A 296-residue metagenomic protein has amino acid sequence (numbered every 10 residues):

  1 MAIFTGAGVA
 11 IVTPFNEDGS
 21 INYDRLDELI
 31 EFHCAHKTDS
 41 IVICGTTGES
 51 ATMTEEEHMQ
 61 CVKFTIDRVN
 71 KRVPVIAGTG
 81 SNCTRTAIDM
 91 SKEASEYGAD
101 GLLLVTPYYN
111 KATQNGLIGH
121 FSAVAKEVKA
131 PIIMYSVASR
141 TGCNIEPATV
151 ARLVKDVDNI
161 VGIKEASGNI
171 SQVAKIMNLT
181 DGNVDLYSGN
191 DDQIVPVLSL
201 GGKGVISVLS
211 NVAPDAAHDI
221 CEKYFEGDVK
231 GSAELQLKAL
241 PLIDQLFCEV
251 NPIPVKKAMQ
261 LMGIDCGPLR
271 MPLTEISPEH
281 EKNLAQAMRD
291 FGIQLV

Functional and structural regions predicted by a protein language model:
A2-I3, K175-N178, M259: Catalytic cores of TIM-barrel enzymes
A2-V9, T13-G142, R152: Active-site beta->alpha loop and helix N-cap motifs at the rims of alpha/beta catalytic domains
G6-P14, H36-T38, S199-G202, I206-V296: C-terminal alpha-helical cap/extension of soluble enzyme domains
Y23, D27-I30, P147, E281-M288: Short, amphipathic alpha-helical "lid/cap" segments that border enzyme active or binding sites
L26, H58, V62, A87 (+7 more regions): A general structural signal for well-ordered alpha-helical segments in protein cores
D67-V73, E96-G98, V128-A130, K155-N159 (+4 more regions): Short helix-capping segments at alpha-helix termini
K126-E127, R140-F247: Catalytic alpha/beta core domains of metabolic enzymes, predominantly
S136-V137, N159-I160, R270-M271: Glycine-rich phosphate-binding "P-loop"
